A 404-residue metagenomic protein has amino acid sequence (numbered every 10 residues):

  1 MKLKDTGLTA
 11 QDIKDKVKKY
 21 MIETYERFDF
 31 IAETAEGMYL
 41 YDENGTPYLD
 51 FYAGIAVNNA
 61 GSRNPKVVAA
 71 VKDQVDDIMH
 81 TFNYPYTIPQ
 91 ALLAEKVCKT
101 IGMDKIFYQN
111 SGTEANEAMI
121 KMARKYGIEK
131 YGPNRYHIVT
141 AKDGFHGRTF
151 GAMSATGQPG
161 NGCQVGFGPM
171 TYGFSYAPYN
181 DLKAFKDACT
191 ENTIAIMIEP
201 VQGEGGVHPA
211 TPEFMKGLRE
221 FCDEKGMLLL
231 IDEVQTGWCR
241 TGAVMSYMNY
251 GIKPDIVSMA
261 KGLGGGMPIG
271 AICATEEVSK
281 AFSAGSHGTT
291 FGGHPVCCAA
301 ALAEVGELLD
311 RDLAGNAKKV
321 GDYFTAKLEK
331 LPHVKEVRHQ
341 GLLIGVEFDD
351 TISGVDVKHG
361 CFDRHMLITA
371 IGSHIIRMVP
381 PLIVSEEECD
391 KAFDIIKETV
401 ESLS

Functional and structural regions predicted by a protein language model:
M1-S404: Conserved N-terminal phosphate-binding loop of PLP-dependent enzymes in the Aspartate aminotransferase
